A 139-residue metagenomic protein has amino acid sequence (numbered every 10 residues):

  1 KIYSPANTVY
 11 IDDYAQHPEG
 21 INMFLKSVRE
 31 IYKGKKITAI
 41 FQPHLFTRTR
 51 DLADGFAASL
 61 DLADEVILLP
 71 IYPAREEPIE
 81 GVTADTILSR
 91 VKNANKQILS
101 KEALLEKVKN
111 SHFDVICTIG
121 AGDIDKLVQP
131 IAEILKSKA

Functional and structural regions predicted by a protein language model:
K1-E65: Nucleotide phosphate-binding/pyrophosphate-handling subdomain across enzymes that bind or process nucleotide phosphates
N7, S111-H112, K136-A139: Short, basic, low-complexity termini and linkers enriched in Ser/Thr/Gly/Pro that act as targeting/leader peptides
I40, L69, T118-I119: Short hydrophobic segments within beta-strands
P43-L45, Y72-A74, A121-I124: Short glycine-rich anion-binding loops that position phosphate/pyrophosphate groups of nucleotides and phosphorylated
R50, E77-P78, K126-P130: Short glycine-/acidic-enriched loop or helix-start segments at secondary-structure transitions that form or flank
A57-D114: C-terminal helical cap/extension that packs against the catalytic core of soluble nucleotide-cofactor enzymes
T83-V91, Q129-A139: A short, gly/pro- and small-residue-rich
A103-I134: A glycine-rich beta-strand to alpha-helix segment that forms a phosphate/ribose-binding loop at ligand/cofactor sites
